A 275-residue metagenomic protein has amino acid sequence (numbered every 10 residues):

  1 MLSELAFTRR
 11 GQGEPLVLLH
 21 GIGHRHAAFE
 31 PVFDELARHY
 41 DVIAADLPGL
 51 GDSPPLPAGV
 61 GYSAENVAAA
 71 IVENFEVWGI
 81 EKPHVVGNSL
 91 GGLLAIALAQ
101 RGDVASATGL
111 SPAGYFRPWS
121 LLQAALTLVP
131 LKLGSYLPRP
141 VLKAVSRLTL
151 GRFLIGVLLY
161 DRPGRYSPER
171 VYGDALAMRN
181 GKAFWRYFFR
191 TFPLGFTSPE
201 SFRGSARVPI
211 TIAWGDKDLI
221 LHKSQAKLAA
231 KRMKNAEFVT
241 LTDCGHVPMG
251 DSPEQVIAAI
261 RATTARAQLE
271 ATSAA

Functional and structural regions predicted by a protein language model:
L5-P54: Conserved HGGG/HGGXW glycine-rich cap/lid loop of the alpha/beta-hydrolase fold
R10, I43-L90, A258: Active-site loop/oxyanion-hole signature of alpha/beta-hydrolase fold enzymes
A107-R139: Flexible "cap/lid" loop of the alpha/beta hydrolase fold
K143-G204: Conserved alpha/beta-hydrolase catalytic His-Asp/Glu region
S205-A206, I212-W214: Short beta-strand/loop motif that positions the catalytic acidic residue of the alpha/beta-hydrolase fold
K217-L221: Acidic catalytic loop of the alpha/beta-hydrolase fold
H222-K231: Short alpha-helix in the alpha/beta-hydrolase fold that links the catalytic acid
C244-I257: Catalytic histidine-centered segment of alpha/beta-hydrolase-like enzymes
